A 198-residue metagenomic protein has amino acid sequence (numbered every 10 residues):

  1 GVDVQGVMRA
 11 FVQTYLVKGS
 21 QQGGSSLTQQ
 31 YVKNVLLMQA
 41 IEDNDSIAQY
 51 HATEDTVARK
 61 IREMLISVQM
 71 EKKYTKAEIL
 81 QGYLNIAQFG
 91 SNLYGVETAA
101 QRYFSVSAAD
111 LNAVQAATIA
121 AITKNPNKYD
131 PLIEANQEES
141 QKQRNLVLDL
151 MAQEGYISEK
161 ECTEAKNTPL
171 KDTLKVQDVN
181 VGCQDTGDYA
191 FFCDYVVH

Functional and structural regions predicted by a protein language model:
G1-S158: Peptidoglycan glycan-strand catalytic modules in the bacterial/periplasmic cell-wall system
S158-H198: Non-catalytic structural connector segments
